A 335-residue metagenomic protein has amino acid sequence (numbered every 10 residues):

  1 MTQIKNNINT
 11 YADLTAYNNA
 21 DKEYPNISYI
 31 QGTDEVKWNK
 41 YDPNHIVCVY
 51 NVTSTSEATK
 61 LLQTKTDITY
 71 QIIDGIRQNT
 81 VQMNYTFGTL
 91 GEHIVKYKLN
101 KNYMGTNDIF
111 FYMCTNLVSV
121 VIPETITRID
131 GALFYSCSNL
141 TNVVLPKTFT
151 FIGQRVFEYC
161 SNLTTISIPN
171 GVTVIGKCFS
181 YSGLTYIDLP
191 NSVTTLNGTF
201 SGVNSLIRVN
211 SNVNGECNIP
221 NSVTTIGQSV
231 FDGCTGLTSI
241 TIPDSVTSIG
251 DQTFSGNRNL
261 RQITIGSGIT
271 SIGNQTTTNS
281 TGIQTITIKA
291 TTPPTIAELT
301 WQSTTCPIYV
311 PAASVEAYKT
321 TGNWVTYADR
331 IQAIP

Functional and structural regions predicted by a protein language model:
M1-Y41: Surface-exposed receptor/substrate recognition regions of extracellular proteins
N6-Y17, C48, M104-T106, I219 (+1 more regions): Disulfide-bonded cysteine-rich modules in secreted/extracellular proteins, activating on the conserved Cys frameworks
E23-Y24, Q63-D67, I272: A short, compositionally biased
D34, N39-E124, G131-S136: Acidic, Ser/Thr/Pro
V47-Y50, I73-G75, E92-N102, T115-R128 (+9 more regions): Structural signature of tandem-repeat unit edges
D108-I109, D130-Y135, G153-E158, G176-C178 (+5 more regions): Consensus positions within tandem repeat domains that build extended binding/scaffold surfaces
E298-T300, E316-Y327: Short, aromatic/basic amphipathic alpha-helical patches
